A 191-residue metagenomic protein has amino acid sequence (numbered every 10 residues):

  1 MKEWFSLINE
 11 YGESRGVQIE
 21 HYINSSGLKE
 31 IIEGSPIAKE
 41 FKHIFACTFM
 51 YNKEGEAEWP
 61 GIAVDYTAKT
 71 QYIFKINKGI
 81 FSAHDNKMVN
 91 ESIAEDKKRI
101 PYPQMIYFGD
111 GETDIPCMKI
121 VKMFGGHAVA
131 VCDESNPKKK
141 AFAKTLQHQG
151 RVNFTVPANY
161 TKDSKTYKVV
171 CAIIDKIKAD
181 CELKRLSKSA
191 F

Functional and structural regions predicted by a protein language model:
K2-F191: C-terminal cap/substrate-recognition subdomain and adjoining C-terminal extension of metal-dependent phosphatase-like
